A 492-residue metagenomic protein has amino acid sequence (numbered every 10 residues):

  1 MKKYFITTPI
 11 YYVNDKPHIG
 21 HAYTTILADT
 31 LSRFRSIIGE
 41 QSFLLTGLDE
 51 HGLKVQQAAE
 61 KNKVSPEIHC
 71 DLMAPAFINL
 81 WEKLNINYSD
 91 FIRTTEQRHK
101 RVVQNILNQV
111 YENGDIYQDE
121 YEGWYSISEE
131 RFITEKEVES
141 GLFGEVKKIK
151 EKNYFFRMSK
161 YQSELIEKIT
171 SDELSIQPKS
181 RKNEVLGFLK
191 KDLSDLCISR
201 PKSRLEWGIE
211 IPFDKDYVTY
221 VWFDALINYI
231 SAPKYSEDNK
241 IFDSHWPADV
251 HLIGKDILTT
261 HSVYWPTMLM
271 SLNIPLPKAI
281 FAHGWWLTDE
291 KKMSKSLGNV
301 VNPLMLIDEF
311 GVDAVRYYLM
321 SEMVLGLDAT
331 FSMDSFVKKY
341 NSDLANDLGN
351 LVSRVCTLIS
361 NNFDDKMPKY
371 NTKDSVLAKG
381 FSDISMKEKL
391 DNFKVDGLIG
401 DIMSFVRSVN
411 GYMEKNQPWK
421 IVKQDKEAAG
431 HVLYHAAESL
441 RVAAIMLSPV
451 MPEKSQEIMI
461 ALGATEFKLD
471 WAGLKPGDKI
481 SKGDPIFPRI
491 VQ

Functional and structural regions predicted by a protein language model:
M1-K3, F43-G47, D119-W124, E137-V138 (+1 more regions): Basic, alpha-helical terminal appendages of large translation-related enzymes
M1-T46, R98-V102, G141-L142, V146-N361 (+1 more regions): Structured secondary-structure scaffolds
L48-K54: Short, charge-patterned binding micro-sites
A58-D71: A charged helix-plus-loop insertion that forms the helical arch/lid used to bind and gate nucleic-acid substrates
M73-S89: A glycine-rich helix N-cap at a beta->alpha junction
T95-D115, Y125: Feature captures the FAD/FMN-dependent oxidoreductase FAD-binding
S126-S128, E139-F143: Short cysteine-rich clusters marking metal-coordination/redox-active sites
L258, E322, G326, S335 (+4 more regions): Active-site-proximal binding-pocket segments
